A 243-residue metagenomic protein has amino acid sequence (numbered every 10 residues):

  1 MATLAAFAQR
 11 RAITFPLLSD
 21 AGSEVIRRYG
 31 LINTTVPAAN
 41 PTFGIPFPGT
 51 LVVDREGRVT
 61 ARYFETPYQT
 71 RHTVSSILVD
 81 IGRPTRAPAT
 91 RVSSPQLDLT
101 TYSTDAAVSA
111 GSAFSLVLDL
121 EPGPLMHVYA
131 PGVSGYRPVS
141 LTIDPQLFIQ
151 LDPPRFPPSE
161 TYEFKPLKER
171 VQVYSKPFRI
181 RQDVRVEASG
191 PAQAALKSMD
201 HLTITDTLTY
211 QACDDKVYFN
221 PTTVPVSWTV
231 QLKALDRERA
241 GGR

Functional and structural regions predicted by a protein language model:
M1, A21-G22, E56, P122 (+1 more regions): A generic "binding-loop/recognition-motif" signal
M1-V25: Structural microenvironment flanking redox-active thiols in thiol-disulfide oxidoreductases
A12-P16, L31-L51: Structural micro-motif
S19, Y63-E65, A130: Glycine-rich, histidine-containing beta strand-loop boundary motifs that form or position
I26-G30: Short, charged, surface-exposed secondary-structure boundary motifs
P41-T101: Thiol-/selenol-based redox modules, centered on thioredoxin-like and closely related oxidoreductase domains
L78-R243: Extracellular/lumen-exposed scaffold segments
